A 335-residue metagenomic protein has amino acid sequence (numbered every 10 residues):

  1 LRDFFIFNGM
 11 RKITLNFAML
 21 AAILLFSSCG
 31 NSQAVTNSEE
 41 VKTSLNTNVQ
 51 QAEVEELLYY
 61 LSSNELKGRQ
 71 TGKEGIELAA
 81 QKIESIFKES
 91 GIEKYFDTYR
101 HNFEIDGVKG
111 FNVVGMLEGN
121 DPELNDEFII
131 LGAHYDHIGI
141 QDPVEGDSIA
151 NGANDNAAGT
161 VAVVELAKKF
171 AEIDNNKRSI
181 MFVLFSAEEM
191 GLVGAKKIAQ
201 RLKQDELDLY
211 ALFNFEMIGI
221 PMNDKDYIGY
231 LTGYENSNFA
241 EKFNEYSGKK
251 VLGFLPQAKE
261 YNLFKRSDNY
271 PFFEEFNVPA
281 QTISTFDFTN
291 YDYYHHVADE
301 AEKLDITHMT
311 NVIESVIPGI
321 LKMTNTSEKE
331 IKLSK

Functional and structural regions predicted by a protein language model:
L25-S28: C-terminal motif of bacterial Sec signal peptides marking the signal peptidase cleavage site
E39-N48, N64-E74, H101-E104, E145-N156 (+4 more regions): Second-shell loop/turn segments in exported
L61, F87, F103-D142: Acidic/His- and Gly-rich active-site-bordering loop/insert found across diverse amide/peptide-bond hydrolases
R69-E118: A non-catalytic alpha/beta surface segment that caps or lines the substrate-entry region of metallo-dependent hydrolase
G115, L131, Q141-M190, V316: Alpha-helical metal-binding/catalytic segments enriched in His/Glu/Asp
F185-A280, E328-I331: Metal-dependent peptidase/peptidase-like ectodomains
E260-M309: Zn-dependent metallopeptidase/amidohydrolase metal-coordination segment
N290-K335: His/Asp/Glu-rich mid-to-C-terminal helical/loop segments that flank catalytic regions of hydrolases
